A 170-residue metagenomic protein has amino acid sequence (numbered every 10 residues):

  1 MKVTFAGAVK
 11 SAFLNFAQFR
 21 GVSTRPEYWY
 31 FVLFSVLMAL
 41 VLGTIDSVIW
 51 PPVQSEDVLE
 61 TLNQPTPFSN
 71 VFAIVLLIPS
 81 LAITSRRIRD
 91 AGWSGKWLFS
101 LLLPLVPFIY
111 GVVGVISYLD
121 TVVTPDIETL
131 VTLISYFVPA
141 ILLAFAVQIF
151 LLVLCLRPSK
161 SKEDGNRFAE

Functional and structural regions predicted by a protein language model:
M1-F34, S80-G95, F150-E170: Membrane-interface extramembranous regions at the lipid-water interface
K2-V3, S11, G43, S55-V58 (+2 more regions): Membrane-targeting and insertion segments and their boundary/processing signals
R20-G21, V58-L62, A91, L130: Helix-boundary and loop/linker segments of multi-pass membrane transporters
P26-V53, N63-T84, S94-D120, T132-R157: Hydrophobic alpha-helical transmembrane segments in multi-pass membrane proteins
I45, L119, P125, E163-G165: Intrinsic-disorder/low-complexity regions
Q54-L59, L81-D90, D126: Membrane-helix boundary/interface segments in integral membrane proteins
T124-T132: Membrane-helix interface and helix-disruption motif detector
